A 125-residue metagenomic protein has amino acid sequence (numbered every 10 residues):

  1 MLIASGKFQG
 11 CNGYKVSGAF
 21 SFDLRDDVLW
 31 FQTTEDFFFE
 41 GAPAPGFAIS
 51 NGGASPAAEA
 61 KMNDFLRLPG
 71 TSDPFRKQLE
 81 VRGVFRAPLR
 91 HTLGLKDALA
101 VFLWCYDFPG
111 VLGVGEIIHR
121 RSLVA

Functional and structural regions predicted by a protein language model:
M1-D26, T71-R76: Transition segment at domain starts
F31-F37: Short amphipathic, basic-aromatic surface patches that mediate peripheral association with negatively charged
F37-G41, G94-L95: A short beta-turn/strand-edge loop motif at beta-sheet boundaries
G46-I49: Beta-strand signatures of extracellular beta-sandwich domains
N51-S55, F108: Acidic glycine-/aspartate-rich tracts in secreted/extracellular proteins
A57-L89: An anionic, turn-rich surface loop/hairpin at beta-sheet edges that serves as a generic interaction/coordination patch
R90-E116: Short, exposed beta-strand-loop hairpins at the edges of beta-sheets in extracellular/periplasmic proteins
E116-A125: Extracytoplasmic/periplasmic copper-protein system
